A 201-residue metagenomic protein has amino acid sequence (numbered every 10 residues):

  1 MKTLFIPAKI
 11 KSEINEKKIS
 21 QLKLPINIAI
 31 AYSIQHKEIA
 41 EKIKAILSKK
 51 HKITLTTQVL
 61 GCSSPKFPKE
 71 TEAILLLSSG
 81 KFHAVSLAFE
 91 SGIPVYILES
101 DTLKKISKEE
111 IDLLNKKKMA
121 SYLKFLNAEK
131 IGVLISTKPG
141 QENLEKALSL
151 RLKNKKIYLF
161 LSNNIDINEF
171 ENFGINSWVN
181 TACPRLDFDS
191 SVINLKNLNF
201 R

Functional and structural regions predicted by a protein language model:
M1, P7, N164-F173, L195-N197: Asparagine-biased alpha-helical interface segments
M1-I111, N115-K117, S162: The feature marks the mature, well-folded catalytic cores of soluble enzymes
N27-I34, K130-K138, E142, Y158 (+1 more regions): Short glycine-rich or small-residue beta-strand-to-loop segments that form or flank ligand, phosphate, metal/Fe-S
K66-G80, E169-P184: Short, well-ordered secondary-structure micro-motifs within conserved domains or adaptor modules
S79-F82, K138-P139, C183-L186, L198: Short glycine-rich anion-binding loops that position phosphate/pyrophosphate groups of nucleotides and phosphorylated
F82-K155, I167-E169: Redox- and metal-dependent alpha/beta enzyme cores, enriched for Fe-S-associated oxidoreductases and cofactor-handling
D101-L103, C183-R201: Peripheral docking tails and interdomain loops at the edges of cofactor- or intermediate-handling domains
K156-N164, S177-N180: A conserved acidic, glycine/proline-rich C-terminal tail/linker
